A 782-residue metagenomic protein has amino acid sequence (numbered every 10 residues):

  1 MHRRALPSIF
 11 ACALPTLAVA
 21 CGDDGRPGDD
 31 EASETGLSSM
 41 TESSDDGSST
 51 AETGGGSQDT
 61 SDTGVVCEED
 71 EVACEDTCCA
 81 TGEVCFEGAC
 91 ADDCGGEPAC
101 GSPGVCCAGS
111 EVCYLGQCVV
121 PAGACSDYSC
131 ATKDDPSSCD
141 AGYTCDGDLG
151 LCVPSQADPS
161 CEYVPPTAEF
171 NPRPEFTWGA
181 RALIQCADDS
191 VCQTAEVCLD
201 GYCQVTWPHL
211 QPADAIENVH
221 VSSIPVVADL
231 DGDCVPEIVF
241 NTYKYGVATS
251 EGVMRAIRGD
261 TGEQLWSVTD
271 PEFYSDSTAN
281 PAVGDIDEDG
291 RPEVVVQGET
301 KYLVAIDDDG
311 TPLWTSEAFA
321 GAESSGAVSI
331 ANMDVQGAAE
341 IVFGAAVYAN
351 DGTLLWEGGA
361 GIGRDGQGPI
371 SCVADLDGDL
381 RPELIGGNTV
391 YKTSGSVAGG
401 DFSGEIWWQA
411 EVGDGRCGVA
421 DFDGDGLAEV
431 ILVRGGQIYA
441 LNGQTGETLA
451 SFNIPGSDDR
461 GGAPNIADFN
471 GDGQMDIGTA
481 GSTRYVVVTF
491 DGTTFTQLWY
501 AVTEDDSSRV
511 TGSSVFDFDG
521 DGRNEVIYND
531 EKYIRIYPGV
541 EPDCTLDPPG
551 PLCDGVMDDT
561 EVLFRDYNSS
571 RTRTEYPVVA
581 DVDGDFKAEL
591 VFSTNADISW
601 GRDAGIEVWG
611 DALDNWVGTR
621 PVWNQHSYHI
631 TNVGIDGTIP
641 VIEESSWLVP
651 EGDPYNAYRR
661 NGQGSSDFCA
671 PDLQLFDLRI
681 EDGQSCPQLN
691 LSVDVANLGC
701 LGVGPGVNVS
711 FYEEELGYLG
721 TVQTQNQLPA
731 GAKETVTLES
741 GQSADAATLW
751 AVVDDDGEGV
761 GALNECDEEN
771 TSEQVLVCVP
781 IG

Functional and structural regions predicted by a protein language model:
M1-V19: Sec-dependent bacterial lipoprotein signal peptides
L17-E71, T81, E87, G96-E97 (+6 more regions): Ser/Thr-rich, Pro/Gly/Ala-heavy low-complexity intrinsically disordered linkers and tails of secreted extracellular
D62-D70, D93-E97, V120-S126, V153-E162 (+3 more regions): Low-complexity, Pro/Thr/Ser/Gly/Ala-rich linker/spacer regions in secreted, extracellular modular proteins
V72-T81, G96-S110, D127-T144, Q185-A195: Disulfide-braced loops of extracellular cysteine-rich modules
C74, C78-C79, F86, C107 (+3 more regions): Tyrosine-centered aromatic motifs in long, intrinsically disordered, low-complexity repeat arrays
G123, G150-C669: Extracytoplasmic/lumenal domain signature
S666-G782: Extracellular/luminal regions of secreted and cell-surface proteins that mediate adhesion/ECM remodeling
